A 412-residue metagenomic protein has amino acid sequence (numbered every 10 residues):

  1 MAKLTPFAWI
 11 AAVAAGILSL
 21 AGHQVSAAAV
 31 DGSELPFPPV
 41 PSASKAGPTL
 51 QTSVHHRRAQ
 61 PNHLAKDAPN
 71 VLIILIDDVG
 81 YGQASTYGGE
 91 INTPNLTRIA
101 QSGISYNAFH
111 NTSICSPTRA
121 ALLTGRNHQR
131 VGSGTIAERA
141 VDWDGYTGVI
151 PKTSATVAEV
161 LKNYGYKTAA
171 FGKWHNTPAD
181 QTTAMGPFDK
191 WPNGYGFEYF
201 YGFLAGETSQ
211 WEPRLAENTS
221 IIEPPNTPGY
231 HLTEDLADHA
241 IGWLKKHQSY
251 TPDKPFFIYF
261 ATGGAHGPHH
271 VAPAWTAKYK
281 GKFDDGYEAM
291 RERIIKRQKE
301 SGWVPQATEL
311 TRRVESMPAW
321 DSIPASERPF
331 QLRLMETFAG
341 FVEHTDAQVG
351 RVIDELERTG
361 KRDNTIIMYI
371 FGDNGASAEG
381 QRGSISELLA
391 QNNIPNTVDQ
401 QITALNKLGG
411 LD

Functional and structural regions predicted by a protein language model:
M1-A11: Bacterial N-terminal signal peptides that target proteins for export
A2, I17-L18, G22-D412: Formylglycine-dependent sulfatase
